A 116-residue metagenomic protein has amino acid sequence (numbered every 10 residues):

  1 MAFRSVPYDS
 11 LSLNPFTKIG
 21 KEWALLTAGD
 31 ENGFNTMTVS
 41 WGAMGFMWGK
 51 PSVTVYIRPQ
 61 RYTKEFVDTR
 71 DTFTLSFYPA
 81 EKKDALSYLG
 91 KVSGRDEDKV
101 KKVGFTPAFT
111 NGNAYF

Functional and structural regions predicted by a protein language model:
M1-F116: Active-site-proximal mixed secondary-structure blocks
